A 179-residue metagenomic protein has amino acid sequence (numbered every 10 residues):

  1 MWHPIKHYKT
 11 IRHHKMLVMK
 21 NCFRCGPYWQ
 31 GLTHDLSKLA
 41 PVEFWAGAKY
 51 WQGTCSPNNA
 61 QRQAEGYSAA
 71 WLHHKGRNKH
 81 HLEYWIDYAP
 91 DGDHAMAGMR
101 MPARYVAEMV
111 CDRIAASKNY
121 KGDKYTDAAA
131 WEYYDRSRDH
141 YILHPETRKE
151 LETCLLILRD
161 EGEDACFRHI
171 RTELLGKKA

Functional and structural regions predicted by a protein language model:
M1-A179: Metal-dependent phosphohydrolase cores
